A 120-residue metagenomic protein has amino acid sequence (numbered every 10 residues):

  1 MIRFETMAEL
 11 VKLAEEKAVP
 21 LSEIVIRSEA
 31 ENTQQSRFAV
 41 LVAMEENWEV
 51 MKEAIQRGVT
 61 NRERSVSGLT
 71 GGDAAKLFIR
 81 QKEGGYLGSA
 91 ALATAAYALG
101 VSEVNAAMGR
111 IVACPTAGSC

Functional and structural regions predicted by a protein language model:
M1-G109: Generic N-terminal targeting/processing segments that precede catalytic cores or assembly contacts
M108-C120: Conserved phosphate/anionic-ligand binding catalytic regions in large, soluble enzymes, centered on
